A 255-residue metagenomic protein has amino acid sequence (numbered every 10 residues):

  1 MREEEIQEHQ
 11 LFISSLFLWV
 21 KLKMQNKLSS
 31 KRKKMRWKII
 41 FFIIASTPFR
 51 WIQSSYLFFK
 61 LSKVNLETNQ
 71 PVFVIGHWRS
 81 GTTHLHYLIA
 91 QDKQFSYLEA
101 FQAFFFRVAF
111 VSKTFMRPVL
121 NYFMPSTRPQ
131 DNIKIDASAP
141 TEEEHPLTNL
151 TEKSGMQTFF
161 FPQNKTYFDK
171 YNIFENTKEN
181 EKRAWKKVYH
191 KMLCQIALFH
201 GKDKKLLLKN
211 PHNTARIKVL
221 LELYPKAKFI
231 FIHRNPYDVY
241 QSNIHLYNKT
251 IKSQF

Functional and structural regions predicted by a protein language model:
R2-W51: Charged, amphipathic alpha-helical linker segments immediately N-terminal to NTP-binding catalytic cores
Q53-H77, A103-V108, S112-F115: N-terminal signal-anchor transmembrane helix
V74-Q91: Glycine-rich phosphate-binding P-loop
I75-H77, L207-P211: Short His-Asn-centered micro-motif
Q91-F101: Post-Walker A helix-loop "phosphate-sensing" segment adjacent to the P-loop in P-loop NTPases
F104-L206: PAPS-dependent sulfation machinery
K209-N210, L220-H245: Conserved phosphate-donor/acceptor-positioning beta-strand/loop module used by diverse small-molecule
Q241-F255: PAPS-dependent sulfotransferase catalytic core
